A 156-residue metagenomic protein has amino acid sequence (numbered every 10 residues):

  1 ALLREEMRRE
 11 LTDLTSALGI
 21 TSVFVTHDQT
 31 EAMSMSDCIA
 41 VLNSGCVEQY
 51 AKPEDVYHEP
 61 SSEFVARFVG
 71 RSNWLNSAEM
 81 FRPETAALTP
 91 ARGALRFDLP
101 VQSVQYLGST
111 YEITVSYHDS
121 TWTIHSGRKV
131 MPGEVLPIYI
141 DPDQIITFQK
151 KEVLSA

Functional and structural regions predicted by a protein language model:
A1-S61: ABC ATPase nucleotide-binding domains
E10, A17, F68, E79-F81: Generic low-polarity alpha-helical segments
I20, C38, W74-E79, F97: Structural detector for hydrophobic anchor residues on beta-strands
C46, Y50-E79, A91: ABC transporter nucleotide-binding domain
S72, M80-A156: Non-catalytic connector elements of ABC transporters
